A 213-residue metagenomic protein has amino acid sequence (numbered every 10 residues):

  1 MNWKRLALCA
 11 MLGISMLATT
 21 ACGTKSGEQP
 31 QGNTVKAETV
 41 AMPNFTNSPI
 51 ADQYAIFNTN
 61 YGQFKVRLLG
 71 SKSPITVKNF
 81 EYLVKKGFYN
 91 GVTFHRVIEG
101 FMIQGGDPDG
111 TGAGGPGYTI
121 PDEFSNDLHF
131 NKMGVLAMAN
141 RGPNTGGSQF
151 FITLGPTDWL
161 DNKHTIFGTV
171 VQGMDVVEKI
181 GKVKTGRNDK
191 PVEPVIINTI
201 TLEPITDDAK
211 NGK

Functional and structural regions predicted by a protein language model:
N2-K213: Cyclophilin-like peptidyl-prolyl cis-trans isomerases
